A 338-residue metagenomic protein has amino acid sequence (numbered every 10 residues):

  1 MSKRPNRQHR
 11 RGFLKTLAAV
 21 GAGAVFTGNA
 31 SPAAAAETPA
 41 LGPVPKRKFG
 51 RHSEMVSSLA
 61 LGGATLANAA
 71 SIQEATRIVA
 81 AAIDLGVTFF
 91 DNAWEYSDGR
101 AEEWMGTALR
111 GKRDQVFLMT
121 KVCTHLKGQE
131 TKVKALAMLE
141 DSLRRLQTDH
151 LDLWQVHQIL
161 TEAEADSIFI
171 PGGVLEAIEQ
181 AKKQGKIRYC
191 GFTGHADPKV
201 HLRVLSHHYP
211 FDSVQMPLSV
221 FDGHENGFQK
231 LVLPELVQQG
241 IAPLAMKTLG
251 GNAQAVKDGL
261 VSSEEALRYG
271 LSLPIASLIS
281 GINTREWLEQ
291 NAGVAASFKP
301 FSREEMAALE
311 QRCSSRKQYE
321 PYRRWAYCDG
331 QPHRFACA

Functional and structural regions predicted by a protein language model:
S2-G21: N-terminal secretory signal peptides and thylakoid transit peptides that target proteins across membranes
G28-L59, Q73: C-terminal segment of N-terminal export signals and the immediately downstream linker at the start of the mature
F49, L61, F90, M105 (+6 more regions): Conserved, mostly hydrophobic/aromatic
G62-I72, V122-V133: Active-site mouth loops of central-metabolism enzymes
D91-A108, T161-E162: Glycine-rich, proline-tolerant flexible connector loops at the mouths of alpha/beta enzymes
G106-M119, L175-Q180: Alpha-helix-loop-beta-strand connector modules within alpha/beta enzyme cores
K127-V220, H224-L231, V237-L244: Glycine/proline-rich, positively charged, aromatic-decorated active-site loop/lid region on the catalytic face
H207, L231-A338: Structured C-terminal cap/extension of enzyme domains
